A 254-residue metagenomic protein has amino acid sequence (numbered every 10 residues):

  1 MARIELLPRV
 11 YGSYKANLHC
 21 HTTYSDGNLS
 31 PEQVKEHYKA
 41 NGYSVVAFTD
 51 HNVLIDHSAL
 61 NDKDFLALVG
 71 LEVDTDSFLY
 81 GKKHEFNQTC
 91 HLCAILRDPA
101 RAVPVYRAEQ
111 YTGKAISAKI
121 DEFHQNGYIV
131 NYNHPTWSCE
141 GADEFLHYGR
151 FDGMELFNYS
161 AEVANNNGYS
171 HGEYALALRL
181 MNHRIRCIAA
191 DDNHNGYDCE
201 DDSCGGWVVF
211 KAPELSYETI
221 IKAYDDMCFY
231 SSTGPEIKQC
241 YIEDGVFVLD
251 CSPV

Functional and structural regions predicted by a protein language model:
M1-R9, S13, N182-R186, N193-V254: C-terminal functional module detector
A2-I129, N133, E140-A142, H147-G149 (+3 more regions): A metal-dependent hydrolase metal-coordination microenvironment
K39-S44, L180-H183, D225: Sec-exported extracytoplasmic/periplasmic mature domains
Y128, D152, K222-D225: Active-site-proximal helix/loop capping residues that flank conserved catalytic or ligand/cofactor
E155-A161, R179-N182, C228: Short, well-ordered alpha-helical segments in soluble proteins
G172-R179, S216: Functionally critical loop-and-helix segments that line ligand-binding/catalytic clefts of soluble enzyme domains
